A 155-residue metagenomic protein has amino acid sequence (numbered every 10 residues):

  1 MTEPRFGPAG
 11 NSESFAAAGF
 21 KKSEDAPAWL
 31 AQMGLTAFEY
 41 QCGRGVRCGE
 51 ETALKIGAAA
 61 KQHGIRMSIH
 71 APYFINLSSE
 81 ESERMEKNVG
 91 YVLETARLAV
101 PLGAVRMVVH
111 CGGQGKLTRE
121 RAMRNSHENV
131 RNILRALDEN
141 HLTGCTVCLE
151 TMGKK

Functional and structural regions predicted by a protein language model:
M1-A71, I75-A96: N-terminal pre-domain/capping segments
K61-Q62, L77-K155: Active-site acidic/histidine proton-transfer and metal-coordination neighborhood in alpha/beta enzyme cores
